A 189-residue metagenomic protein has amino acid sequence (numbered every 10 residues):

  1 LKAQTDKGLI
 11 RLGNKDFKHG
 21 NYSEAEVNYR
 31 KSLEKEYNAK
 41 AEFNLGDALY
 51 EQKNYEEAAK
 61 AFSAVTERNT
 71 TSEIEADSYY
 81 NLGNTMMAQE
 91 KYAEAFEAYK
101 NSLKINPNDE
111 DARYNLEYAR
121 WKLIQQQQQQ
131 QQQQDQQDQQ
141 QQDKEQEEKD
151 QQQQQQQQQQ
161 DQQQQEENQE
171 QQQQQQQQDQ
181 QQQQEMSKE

Functional and structural regions predicted by a protein language model:
L1-G8, N69-S72: TPR-adjacent "capping" and linker segments in tetratricopeptide-repeat scaffold/adaptor proteins
Q4-K35, E51: Alpha-helical segment of the N-proximal tetratricopeptide repeat
N28-E36, Q89-F96: Short, charged, low-hydrophobicity "junction" segments
D47, Q52-E189: Feature detects intrinsically disordered, low-complexity acidic/polar segments
